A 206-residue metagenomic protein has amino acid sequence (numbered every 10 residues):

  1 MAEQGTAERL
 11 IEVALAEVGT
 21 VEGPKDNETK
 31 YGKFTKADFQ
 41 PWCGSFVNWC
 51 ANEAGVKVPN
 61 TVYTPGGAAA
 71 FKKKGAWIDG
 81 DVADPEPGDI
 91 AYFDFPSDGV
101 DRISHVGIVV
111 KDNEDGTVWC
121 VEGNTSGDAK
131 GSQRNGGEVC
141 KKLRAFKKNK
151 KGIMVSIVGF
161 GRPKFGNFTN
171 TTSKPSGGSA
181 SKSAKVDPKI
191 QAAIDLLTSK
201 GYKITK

Functional and structural regions predicted by a protein language model:
M1-V56, V155, R162-S179, T205: N-terminal capping segments
Q4, D101-V186, I194-D195: Aromatic- and glycine-rich peptidoglycan recognition patches
E8-I11, V56-K130: ...with weaker cross-activation on analogous glycine-rich loops/strands in unrelated enzymes
T20, F71-V82, G152-V155, Y202: Short glycine-aromatic motifs
N48, A68, I194: Short glycine-/small-residue-rich flexible loop motifs, especially phosphate/cofactor-binding loops
K182-K185, S199-T205: Cationic, hydrophobic amphipathic alpha-helical membrane-interacting segments
Q191-I194, T198-G201: Residue-level detector of alpha-helical secondary structure
